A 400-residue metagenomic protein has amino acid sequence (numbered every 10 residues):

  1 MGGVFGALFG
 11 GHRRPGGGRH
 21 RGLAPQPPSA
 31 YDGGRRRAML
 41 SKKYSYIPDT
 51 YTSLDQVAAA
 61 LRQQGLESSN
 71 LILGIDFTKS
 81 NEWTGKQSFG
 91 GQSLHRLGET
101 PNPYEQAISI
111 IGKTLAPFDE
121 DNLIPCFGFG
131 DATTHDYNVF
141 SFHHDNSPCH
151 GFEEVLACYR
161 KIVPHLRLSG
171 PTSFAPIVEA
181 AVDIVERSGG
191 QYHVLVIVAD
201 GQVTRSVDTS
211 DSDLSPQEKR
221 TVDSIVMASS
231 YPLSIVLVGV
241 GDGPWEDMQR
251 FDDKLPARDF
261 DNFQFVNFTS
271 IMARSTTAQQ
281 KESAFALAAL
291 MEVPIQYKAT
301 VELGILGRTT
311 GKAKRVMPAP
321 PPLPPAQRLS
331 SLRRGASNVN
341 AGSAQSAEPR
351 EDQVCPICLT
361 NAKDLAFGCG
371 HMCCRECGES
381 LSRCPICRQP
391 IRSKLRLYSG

Functional and structural regions predicted by a protein language model:
M1-T52: Cytosolic, low-complexity regulatory segments enriched in Ser/Pro/Gly with interspersed Lys/Arg in eukaryotic signaling
R35-I72, T78-G90, V182-E186: Acidic, polar low-complexity linker/tail segments
P48-G65, S88-F89, N102-I110, T134 (+2 more regions): Eukaryotic beta-rich interaction modules
E67-S147, I177, V194-I197, S229-D242: Von Willebrand factor
Q106, S147-Q191, P244-E246: Von Willebrand factor
N138-E154, D242-V301: Von Willebrand factor A/integrin I-like adhesion domains
A175-S230: Exposed acidic/Ser/Thr-rich ligand/metal-binding surfaces
S346-G400: RING-type zinc-finger domain of E3 ubiquitin ligases
